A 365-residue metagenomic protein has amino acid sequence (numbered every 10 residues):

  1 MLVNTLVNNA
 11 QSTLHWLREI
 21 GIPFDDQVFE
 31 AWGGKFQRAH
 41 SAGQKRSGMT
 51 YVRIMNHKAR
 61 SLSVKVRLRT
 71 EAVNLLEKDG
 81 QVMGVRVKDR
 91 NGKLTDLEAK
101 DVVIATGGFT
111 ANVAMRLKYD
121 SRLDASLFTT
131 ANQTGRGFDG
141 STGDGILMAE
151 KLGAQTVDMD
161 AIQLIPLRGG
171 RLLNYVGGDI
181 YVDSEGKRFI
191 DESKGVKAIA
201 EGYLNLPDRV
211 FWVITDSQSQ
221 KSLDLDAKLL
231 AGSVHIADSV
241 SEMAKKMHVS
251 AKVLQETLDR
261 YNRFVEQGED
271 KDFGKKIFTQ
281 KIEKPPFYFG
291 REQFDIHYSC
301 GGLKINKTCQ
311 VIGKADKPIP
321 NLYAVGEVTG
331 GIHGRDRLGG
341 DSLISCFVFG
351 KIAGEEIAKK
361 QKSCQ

Functional and structural regions predicted by a protein language model:
T5-T95, K100, N112-A114, V265-K284: Conserved redox-cofactor binding core of oxidoreductases
N74, V253-D336: A glycine-rich dinucleotide-binding beta-alpha-beta segment and adjacent secondary-structure elements that constitute
L76, K88, V182-D183, I305 (+2 more regions): Hydrophobic alpha-helical segments, especially N-terminal targeting/anchoring helices
R90-K93, L97-P166, I352: Glycine-rich loop(s) and the adjacent beta-strand/alpha-helix scaffold that form part
F138, T142, I146-V253: An anion/pyrophosphate-binding glycine-rich loop and adjacent beta-alpha core in soluble alpha-beta enzymes
G145-Q155, M247-S250, Q255-L258, C346-Q365: Internal hydrophobic alpha-helix adjacent to the cofactor/substrate pocket in enzyme cavities
L164-L172, V176, K197-A200, F294-C300 (+1 more regions): Glycine-rich phosphate/pyrophosphate-binding beta-alpha loops
